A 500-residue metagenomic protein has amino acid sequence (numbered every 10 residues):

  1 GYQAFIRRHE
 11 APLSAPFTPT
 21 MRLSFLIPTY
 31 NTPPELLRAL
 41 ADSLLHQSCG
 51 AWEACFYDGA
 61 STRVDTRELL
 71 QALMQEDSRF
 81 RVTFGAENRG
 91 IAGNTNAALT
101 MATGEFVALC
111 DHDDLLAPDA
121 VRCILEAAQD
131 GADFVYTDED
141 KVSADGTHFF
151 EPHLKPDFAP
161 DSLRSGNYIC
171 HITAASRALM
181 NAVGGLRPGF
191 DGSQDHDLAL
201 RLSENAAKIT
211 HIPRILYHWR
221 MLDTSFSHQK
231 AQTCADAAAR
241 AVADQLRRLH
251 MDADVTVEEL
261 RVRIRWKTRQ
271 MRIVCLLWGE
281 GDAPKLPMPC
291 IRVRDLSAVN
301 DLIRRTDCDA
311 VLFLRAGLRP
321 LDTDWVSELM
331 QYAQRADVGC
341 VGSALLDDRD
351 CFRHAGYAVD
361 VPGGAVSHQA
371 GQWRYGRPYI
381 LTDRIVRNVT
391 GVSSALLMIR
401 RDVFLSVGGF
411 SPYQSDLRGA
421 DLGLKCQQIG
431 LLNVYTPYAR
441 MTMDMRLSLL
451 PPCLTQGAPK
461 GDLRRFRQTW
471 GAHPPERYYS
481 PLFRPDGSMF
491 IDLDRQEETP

Functional and structural regions predicted by a protein language model:
G1-P19, Q232-M271, R349, V361-N388 (+4 more regions): C-terminal, non-catalytic tails of nucleotide-sugar-dependent glycosyltransferases
D42-A51, G281-C290: Short, acidic, metal-binding catalytic loop of nucleotide-sugar glycosyltransferases
D58-R67, E87, E280-D282, L318-R319: A conserved acidic beta->alpha catalytic loop
G85-A102, D295-T306: Glycine-rich, basic loop-to-helix element that forms the pyrophosphate-binding segment of sugar-nucleotide handling
A92, T100, V142, F149-A178 (+1 more regions): A recurrent flexible, glycine/aromatic-enriched loop bordering the glycosyltransferase active site that acts as
V107, V311: Short aromatic/hydrophobic "clamp" motif used to bind/position activated sugar donors
D119-F149, L222, L318-P362: Conserved donor NDP-sugar-binding/catalytic core segment of glycosyltransferases
L179, G189-I215, V242, W325-L329 (+2 more regions): A short, conserved alpha-helix in the catalytic core of glycosyltransferases
